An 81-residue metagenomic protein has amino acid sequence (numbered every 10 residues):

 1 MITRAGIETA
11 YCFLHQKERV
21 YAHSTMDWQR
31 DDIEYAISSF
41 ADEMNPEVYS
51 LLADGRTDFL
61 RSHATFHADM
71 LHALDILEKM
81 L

Functional and structural regions predicted by a protein language model:
M1-W28, L74: Short terminal alpha-helical segments
T3-L14, I33-Y49: Short amphipathic alpha-helical heptad-repeat segments
T9, K17, R56-L81: Amphipathic alpha-helical binding modules
R19-R30, N45-L52, T57-H63, H67: Charged, low-complexity interaction regions
S24, R30-I37, A41, D75-E78: A generic structural signal for ordered secondary structure
